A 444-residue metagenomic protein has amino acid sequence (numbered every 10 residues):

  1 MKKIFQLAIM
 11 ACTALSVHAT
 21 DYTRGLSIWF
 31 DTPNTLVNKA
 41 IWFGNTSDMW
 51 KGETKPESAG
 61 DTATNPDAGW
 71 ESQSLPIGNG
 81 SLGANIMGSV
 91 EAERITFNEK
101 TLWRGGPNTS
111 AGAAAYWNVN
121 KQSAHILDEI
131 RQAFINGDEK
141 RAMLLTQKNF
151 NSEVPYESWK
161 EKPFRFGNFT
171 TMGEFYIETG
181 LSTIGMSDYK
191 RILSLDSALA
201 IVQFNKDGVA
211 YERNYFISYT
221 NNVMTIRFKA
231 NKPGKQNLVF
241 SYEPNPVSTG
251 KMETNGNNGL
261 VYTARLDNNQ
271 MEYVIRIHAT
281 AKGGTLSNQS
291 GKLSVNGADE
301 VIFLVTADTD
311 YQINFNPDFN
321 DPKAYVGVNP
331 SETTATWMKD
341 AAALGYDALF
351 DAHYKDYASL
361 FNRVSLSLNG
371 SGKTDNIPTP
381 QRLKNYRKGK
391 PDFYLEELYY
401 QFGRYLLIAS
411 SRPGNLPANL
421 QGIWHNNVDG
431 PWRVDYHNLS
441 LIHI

Functional and structural regions predicted by a protein language model:
M1-T20: Bacterial Sec-dependent N-terminal signal peptides
T20-L441: Aromatic-residue-lined binding/catalytic grooves and analogous aromatic/hydrophobic interfacial grooves in multimeric
